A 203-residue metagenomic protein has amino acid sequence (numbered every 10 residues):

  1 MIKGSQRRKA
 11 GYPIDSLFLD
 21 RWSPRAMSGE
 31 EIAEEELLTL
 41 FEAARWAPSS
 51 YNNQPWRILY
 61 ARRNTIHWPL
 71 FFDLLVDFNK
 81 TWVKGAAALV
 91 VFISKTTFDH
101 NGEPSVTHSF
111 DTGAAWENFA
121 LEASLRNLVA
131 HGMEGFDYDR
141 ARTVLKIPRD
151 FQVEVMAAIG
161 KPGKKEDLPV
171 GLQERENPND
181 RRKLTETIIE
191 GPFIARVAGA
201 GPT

Functional and structural regions predicted by a protein language model:
M1-T203: Acidic, surface-exposed loops and disordered segments
